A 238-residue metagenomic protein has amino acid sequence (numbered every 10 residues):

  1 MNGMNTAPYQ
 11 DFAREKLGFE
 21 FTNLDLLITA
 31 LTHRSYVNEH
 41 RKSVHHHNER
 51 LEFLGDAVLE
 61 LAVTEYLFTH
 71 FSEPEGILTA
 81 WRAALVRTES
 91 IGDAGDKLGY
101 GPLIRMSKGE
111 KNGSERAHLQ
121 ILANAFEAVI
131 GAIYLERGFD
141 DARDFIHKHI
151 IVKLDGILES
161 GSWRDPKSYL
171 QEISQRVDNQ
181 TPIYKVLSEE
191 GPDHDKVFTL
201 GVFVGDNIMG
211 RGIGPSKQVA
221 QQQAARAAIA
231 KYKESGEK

Functional and structural regions predicted by a protein language model:
M1-K238: Double-stranded RNA-binding/processing signature
